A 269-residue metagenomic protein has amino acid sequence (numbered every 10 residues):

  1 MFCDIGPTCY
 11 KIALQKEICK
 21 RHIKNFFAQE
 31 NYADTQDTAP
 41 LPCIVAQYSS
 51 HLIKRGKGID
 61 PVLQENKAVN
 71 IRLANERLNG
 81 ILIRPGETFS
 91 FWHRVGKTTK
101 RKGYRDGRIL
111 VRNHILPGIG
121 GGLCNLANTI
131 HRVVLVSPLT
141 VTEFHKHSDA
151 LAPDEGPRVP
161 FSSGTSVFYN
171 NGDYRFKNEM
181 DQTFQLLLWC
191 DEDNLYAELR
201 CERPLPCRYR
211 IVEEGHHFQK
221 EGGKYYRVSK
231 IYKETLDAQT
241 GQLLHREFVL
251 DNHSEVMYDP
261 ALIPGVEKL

Functional and structural regions predicted by a protein language model:
M1-L269: Well-ordered beta-sheet/strand-loop patches within structured domains
